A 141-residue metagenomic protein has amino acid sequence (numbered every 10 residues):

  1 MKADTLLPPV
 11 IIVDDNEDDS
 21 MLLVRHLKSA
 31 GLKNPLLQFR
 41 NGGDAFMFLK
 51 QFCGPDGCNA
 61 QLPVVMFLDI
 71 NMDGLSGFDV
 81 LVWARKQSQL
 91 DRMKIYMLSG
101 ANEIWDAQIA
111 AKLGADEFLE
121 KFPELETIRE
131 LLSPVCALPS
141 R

Functional and structural regions predicted by a protein language model:
M1-I11, E17-P35, K50, D56-V64 (+4 more regions): Non-catalytic signal-transmission and effector/linker regions of two-component phosphorelay proteins
D14-D18, N41, L68-D69: Acidic di-acidic motifs
L36-G43, F52: Conserved Asp/Asn-Gly motif in the active-site loop of CheY-like receiver
N41-D44, S76-D79: Acidic catalytic/metal-coordinating carboxylates
I70-G74: Receiver (REC) domain active-site loop signature in two-component systems and cognate sites in sensor histidine kinases
F78-D91: Short amphipathic alpha-helix used as the core "switch/output" element in two-component signaling
